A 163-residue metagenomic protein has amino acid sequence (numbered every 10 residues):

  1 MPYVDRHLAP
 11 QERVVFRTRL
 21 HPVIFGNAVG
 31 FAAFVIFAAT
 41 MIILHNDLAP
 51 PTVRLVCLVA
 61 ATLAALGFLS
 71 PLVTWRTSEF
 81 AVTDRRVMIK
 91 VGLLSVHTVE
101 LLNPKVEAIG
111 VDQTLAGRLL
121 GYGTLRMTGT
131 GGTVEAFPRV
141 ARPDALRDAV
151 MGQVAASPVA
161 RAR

Functional and structural regions predicted by a protein language model:
M1-R163: N-terminal basic, Ser/Thr-rich segments that initiate or prime the first beta/alpha elements at protein or domain
